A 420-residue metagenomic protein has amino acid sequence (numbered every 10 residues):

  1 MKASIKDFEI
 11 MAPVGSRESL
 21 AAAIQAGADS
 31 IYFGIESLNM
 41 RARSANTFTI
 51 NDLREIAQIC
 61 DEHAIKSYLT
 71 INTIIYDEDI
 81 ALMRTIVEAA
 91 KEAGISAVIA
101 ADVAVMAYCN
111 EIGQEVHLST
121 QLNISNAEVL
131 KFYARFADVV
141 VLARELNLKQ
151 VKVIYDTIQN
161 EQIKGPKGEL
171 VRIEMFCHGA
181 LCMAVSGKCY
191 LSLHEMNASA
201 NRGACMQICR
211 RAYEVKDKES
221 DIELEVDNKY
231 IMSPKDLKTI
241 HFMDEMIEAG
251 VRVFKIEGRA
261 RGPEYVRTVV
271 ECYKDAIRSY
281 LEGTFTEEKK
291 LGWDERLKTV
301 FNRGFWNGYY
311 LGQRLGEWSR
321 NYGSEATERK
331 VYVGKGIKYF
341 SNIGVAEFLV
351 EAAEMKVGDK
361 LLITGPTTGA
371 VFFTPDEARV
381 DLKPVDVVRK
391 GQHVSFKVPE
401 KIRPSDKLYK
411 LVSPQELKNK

Functional and structural regions predicted by a protein language model:
M1-A26, S30-A42, I56-A57, H63-T73 (+5 more regions): Surface-exposed amphipathic alpha-helical tracts and adjacent flexible/coil segments at the periphery of soluble enzymes
N46-D52, A81-I86: Charged helix-capping and loop-helix junction motifs
M83-S119: Well-ordered mid-protein domain cores that form the structural environment of catalytic cofactors
S125-L130: Short, glycine/polar-rich helix-capping loops at beta-to-alpha or helix-loop-helix junctions that flank or form
